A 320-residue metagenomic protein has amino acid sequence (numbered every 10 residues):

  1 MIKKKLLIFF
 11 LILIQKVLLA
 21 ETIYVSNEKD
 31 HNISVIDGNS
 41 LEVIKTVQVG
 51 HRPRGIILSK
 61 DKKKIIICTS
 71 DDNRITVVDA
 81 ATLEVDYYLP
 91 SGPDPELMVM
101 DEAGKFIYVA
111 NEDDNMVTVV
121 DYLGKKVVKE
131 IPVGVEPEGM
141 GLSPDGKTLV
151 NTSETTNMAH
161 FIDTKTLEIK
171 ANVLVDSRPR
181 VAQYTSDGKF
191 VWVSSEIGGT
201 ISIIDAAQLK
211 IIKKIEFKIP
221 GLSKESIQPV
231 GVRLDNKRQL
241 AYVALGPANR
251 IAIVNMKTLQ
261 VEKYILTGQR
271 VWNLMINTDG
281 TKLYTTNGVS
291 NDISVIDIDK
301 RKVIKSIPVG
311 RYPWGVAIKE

Functional and structural regions predicted by a protein language model:
M1-I2: N-terminal secretory signal peptides that target proteins for export/translocation
K5-I14: Sec-dependent N-terminal signal peptides
Q15-E320: Predominantly soluble domains enriched in secretory-pathway, periplasmic, or organellar proteins
